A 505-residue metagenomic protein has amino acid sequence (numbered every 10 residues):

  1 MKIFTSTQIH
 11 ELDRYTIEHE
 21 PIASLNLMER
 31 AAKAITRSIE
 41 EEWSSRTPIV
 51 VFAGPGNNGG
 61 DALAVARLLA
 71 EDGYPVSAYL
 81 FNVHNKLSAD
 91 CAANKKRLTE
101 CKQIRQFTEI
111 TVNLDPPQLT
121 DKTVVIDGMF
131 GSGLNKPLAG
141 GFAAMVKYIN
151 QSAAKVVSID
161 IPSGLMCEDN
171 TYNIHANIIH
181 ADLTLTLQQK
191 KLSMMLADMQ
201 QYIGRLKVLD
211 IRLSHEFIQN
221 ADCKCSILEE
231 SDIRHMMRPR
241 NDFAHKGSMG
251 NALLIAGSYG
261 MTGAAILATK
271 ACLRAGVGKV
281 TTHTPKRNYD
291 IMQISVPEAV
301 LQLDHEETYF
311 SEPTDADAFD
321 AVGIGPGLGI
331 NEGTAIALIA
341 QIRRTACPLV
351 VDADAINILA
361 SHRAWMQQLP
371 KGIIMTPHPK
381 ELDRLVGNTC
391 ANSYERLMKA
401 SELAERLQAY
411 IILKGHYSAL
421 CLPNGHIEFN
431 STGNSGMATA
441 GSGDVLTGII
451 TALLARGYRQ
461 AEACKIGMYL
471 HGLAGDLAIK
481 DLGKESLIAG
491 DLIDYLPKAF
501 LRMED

Functional and structural regions predicted by a protein language model:
M1-N82, S88, L183, M194-L349 (+2 more regions): Small-residue (G/A/S/T)-rich helix-start motifs and N-terminal tracts that mark the onset
T36-M129, P137-I159, A337, T345: Nucleotide and nucleotide-moiety/phosphate-recognizing core
L87-D90, G141, A176-I179, I488-D491: Short acidic-hydrophobic sequence patches enriched in Asp/Glu that either
T111-V112, I161-C167, L192, E307-Y309 (+1 more regions): Short acidic loop-to-helix transition motifs that present clustered carboxylates
L119-T123, I178, A316-D317, I342: A short, aliphatic-rich alpha-helical micro-motif
K122-V124, M129-C223: Internal gly/pro-rich beta-alpha loop/helix module that stabilizes soluble enzyme cofactors or their anionic handles
